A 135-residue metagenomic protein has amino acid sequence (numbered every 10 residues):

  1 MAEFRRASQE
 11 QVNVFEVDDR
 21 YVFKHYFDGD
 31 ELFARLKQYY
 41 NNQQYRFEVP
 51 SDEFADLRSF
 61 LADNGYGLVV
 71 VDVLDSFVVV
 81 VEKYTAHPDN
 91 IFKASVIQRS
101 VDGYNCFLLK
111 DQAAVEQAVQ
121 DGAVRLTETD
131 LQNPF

Functional and structural regions predicted by a protein language model:
M1-F135: Accessory DNA-engaging acidic/polar modules
